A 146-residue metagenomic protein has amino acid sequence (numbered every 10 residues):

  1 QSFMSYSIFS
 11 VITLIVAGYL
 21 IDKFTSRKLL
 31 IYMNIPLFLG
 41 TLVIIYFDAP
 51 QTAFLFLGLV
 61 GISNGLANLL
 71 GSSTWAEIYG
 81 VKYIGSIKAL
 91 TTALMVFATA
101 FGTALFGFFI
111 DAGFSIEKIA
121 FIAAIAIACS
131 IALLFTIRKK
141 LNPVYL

Functional and structural regions predicted by a protein language model:
S7-I15, V96-A100: Residue-level signature of mid-helix packing/kink "hotspots" within the transmembrane helices of 12-pass Major
T13-T25, I110-D111: Helix-to-loop junctions at the C-terminal end of transmembrane segments in multipass secondary transporters
K28-L42: Structural signature of the two symmetry-related core transmembrane helices
Y46-F56: Helix-loop junctions at membrane interfaces in 12-TM secondary transporters
L66-Y79: Intracellular juxtamembrane helix-capping segments at the cytosolic ends of symmetry-related transmembrane helices
G71, F121-L146: Multi-pass alpha-helical transporter architecture, strongest for 12-TM Major Facilitator/SLC carriers used
V81-G113: A late C-terminal transmembrane helix in Major Facilitator Superfamily
F108-A126: A membrane-interface helix-boundary motif in multi-pass transporters
